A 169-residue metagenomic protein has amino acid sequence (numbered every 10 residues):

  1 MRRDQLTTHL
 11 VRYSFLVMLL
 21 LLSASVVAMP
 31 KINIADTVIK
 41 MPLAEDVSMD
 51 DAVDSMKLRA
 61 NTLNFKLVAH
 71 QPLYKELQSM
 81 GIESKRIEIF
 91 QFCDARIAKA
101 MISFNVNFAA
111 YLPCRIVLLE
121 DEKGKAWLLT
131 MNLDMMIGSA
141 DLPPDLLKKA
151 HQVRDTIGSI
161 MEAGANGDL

Functional and structural regions predicted by a protein language model:
R2-F15: Bacterial N-terminal signal peptides that target proteins for export
S23-S25: N-terminal signal peptide c-region/cleavage motif recognized by signal peptidases
M29-F90: N-terminal secretory signal peptides
A52, M56, I97-A98, V153: Amphipathic alpha-helical interface surfaces
L58-T62, S103, N107, E162: Short, intrinsically disordered, mixed-charge
F90-A140, D145: Surface-exposed, polar helix/loop patches in the mature regions of secreted/periplasmic/lumenal proteins that form
L133-L169: C-terminal partner/receptor-binding element of secreted or periplasmic proteins
